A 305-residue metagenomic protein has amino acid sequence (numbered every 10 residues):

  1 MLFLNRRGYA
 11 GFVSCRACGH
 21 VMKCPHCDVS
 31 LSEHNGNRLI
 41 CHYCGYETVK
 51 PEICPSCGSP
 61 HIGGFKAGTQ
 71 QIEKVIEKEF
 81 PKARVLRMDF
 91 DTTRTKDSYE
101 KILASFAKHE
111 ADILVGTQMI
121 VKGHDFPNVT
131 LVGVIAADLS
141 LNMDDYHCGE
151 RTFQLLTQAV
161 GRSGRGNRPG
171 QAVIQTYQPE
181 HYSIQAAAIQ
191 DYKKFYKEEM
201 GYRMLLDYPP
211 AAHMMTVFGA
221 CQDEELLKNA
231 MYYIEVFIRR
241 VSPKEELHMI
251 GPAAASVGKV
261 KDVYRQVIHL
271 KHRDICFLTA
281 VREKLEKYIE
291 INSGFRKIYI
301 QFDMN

Functional and structural regions predicted by a protein language model:
M1-K228, R240, S256-G258, V267-I268 (+1 more regions): Inter-lobe coupling/hinge segments of SF2-like helicase ATPases
K193, K228-I250: Short amphipathic alpha-helix segments
A211, D262, G294-R296: A short, structural micro-pattern
A230-V236, T279-Y288: Short amphipathic alpha-helices in soluble, non-transmembrane regions that often serve as interface/regulatory elements
E235, V267, H272: Acidic, two-metal ion nucleic-acid-processing modules in DNA metabolism proteins
V241-A255, R296-M304: Short beta-strand elements
E245-L247, V260-Y264, C276: Nucleotide-binding motor/catalytic cores of P-loop/tubulin-like NTPases across gene-expression machines
I275, E283, K287-N305: Generic C-terminus detector
